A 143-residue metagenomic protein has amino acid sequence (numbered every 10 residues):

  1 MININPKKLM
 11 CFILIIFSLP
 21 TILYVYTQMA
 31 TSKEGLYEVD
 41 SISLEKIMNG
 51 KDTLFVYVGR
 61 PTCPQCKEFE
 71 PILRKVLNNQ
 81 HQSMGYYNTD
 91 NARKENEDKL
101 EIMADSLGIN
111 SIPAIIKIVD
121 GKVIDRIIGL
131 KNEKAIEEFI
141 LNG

Functional and structural regions predicted by a protein language model:
M1-G35: N-terminal targeting signals for export/organelle localization
K33-K46: Transition segment at domain starts
S43-S83, S111: Local sequence-structure signature of Cys/Sec-based thiol-disulfide redox active-site neighborhoods
E45, E70, R74-L77, L100-A104 (+2 more regions): Extracytoplasmic/secreted envelope proteins and their assembly/folding machinery, especially bacterial periplasmic
V58, H81-D98: Thiol-based oxidoreductase modules, predominantly thioredoxin-like and allied folds used for disulfide exchange
T62, C66, R93-E97, G129 (+1 more regions): Solvent-exposed, acidic/flexible segments
A92-N110: Short Fe-S-cluster ligation motifs
N110-G143: Non-catalytic, surface beta->alpha helical segment in thiol-disulfide oxidoreductase systems
